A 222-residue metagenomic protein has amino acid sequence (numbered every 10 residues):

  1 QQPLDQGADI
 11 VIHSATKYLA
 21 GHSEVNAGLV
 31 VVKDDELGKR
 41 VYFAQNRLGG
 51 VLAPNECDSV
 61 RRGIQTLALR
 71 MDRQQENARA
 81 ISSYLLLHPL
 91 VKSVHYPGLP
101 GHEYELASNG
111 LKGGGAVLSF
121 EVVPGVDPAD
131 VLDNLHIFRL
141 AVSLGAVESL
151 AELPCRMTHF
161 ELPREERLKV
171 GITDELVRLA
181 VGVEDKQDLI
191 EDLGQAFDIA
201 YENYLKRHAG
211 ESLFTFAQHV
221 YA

Functional and structural regions predicted by a protein language model:
Q1-L90, H95, E105-L106, R207 (+1 more regions): Conserved PLP-enzyme active-site core in the AAT-like
Y18-A20, E24, S143-P154: FAD-binding core of FAD-dependent oxidoreductases, characterized by glycine-rich FAD pyrophosphate-binding loops
G21-H22, P54-E56, N109-K112, K169-D174: Short, flexible turn/loop "capping" segments at secondary-structure junctions
V41, A129-H136, D192-F197: Short amphipathic alpha-helices in soluble, non-transmembrane regions that often serve as interface/regulatory elements
V60-L69, G115-V123, R178-G182: Short, well-ordered beta-strand elements within core beta-sheets of diverse protein domains
R79-S149, L162-L168, H208-Y221: Conserved small-domain helix->loop->beta segment predominantly found in fold-type I
V126, A151-A222: PLP-dependent enzyme catalytic core of the Aspartate aminotransferase-like
